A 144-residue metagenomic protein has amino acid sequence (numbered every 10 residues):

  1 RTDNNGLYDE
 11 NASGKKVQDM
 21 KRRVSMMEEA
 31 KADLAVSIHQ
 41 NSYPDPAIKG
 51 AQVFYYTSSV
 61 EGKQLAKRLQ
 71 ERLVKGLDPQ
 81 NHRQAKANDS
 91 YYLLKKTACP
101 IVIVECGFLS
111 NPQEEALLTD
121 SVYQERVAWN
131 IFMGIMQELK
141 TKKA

Functional and structural regions predicted by a protein language model:
R1-Q64: Catalytic-core regions of hydrolytic enzymes
N5-Q18, V53, D78-Q84, D89 (+2 more regions): Peptidoglycan cell-wall recognition and remodeling modules
S13-G14, K49-V53, R68, C99-P100 (+1 more regions): Short, glycine/charged-enriched secondary-structure capping and boundary segments
K16-R23, E61-L65, L69, Y123 (+2 more regions): Stable alpha-helical elements in mature extracytoplasmic
S25, A30, S37, P44-D45 (+1 more regions): Active-site-adjacent mobile loop/cap segments within catalytic or ligand-binding domains
F54-S58, E71-K75, S121-E125: Short, low-complexity, polar/charged sequence segments that are solvent-exposed and flexible
E61-A87: Active-site-adjacent substrate-binding region of metalloamidase/peptidase-like peptide-processing proteins
